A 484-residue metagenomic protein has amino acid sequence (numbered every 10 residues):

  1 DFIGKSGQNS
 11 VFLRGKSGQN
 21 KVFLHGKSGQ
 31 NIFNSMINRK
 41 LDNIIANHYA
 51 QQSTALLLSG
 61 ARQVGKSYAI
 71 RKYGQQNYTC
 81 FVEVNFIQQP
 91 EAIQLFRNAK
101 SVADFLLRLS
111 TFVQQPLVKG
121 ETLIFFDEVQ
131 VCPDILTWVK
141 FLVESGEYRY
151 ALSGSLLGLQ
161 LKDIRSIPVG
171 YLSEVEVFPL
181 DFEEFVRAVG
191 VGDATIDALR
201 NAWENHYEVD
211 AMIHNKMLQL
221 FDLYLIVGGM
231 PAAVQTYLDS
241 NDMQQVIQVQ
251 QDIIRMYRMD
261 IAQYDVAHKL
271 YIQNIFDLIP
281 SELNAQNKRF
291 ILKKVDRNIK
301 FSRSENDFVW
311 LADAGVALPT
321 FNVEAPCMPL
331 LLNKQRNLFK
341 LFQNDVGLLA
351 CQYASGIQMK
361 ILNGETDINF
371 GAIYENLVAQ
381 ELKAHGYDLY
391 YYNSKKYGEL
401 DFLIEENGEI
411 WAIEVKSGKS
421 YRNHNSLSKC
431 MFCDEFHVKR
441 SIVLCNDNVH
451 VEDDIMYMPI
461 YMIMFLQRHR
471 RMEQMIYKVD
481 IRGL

Functional and structural regions predicted by a protein language model:
M36-A50: Pre-Walker A adenine-sensing motif
K66: Conserved lysine of the Walker
A69, Y73: Hydrophobic positions on the alpha1 helix immediately C-terminal to the Walker A/P-loop
Q88-G120: Short glycine-rich substrate-engagement loop in P-loop NTPases that contacts/grips substrate
R149-S155, E176: Structural recognition of the conserved hydrophobic beta-strand(s) that form the central parallel beta-sheet of P-loop
L161-A285: Interdomain motor-coupling "hinge/lid" segment immediately C-terminal to the ATP-binding subdomain of NTP-driven enzymes
V234-N407: Accessory nucleic acid-recognition modules appended to NTPase machines
D447-L484: Domain-level recognition of nuclease-like catalytic cores that cleave nucleotide substrates
